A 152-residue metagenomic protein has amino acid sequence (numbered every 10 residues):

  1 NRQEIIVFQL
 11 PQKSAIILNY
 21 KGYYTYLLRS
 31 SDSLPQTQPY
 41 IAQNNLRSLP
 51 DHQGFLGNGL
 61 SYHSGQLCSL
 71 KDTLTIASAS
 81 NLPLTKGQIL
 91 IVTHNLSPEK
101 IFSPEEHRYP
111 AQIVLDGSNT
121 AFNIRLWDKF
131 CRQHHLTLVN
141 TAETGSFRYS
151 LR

Functional and structural regions predicted by a protein language model:
N1-A15: Hydrophobic alpha-helical transmembrane segments in integral membrane proteins
A15-R152: Extracytosolic and intramembrane catalytic regions of membrane-associated proteins in envelope/secretory systems
